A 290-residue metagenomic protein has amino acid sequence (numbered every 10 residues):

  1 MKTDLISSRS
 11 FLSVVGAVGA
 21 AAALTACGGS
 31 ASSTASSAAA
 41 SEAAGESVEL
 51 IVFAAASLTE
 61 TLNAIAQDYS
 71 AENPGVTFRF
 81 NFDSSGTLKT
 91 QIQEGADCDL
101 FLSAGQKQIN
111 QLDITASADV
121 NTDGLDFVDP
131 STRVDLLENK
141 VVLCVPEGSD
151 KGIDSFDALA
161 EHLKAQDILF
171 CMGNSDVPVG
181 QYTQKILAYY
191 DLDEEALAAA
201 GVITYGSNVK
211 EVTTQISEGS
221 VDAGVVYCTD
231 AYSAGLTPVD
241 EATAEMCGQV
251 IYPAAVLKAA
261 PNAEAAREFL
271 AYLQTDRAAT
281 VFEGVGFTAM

Functional and structural regions predicted by a protein language model:
T3, G28-A31, A35-Q67, A71 (+5 more regions): Exported/periplasmic ABC-transporter solute-binding proteins
S8-L12: N-terminal export leaders
G16-A20: Hydrophobic helical h-region of N-terminal Sec-dependent signal peptides in bacterial secretory/periplasmic proteins
A23-A26: C-terminal motif of bacterial Sec signal peptides marking the signal peptidase cleavage site
S85-D126, Y232-G235: Pocket-flanking alpha-helical
V128-T132: Short, P/G- and charge-enriched loop/turn segments at secondary-structure junctions
